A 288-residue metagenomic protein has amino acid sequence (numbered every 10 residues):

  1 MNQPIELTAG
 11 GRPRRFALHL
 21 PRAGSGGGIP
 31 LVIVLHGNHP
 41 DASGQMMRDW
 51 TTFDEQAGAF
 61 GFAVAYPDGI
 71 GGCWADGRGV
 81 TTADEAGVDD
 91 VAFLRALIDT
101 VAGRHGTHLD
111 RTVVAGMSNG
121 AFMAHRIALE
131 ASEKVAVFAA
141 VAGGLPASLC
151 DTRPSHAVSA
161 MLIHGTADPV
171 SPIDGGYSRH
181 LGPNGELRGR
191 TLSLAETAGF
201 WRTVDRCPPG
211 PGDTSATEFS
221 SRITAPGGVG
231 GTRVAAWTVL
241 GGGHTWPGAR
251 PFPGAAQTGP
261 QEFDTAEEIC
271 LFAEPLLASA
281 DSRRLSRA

Functional and structural regions predicted by a protein language model:
M1-L31, E55-Q56, L109-L149, A195-G199 (+3 more regions): A domain-start/cap signature at the N-terminus of enzymes
Q3-V113, M117, F122-E130, W246-T258: Serine-hydrolase catalytic machinery in alpha/beta-hydrolase-like enzymes
M47, I173-G182, E186-T203, G212-A225 (+1 more regions): Short alpha-helix in the alpha/beta-hydrolase fold that links the catalytic acid
G144-A160, G175-S178: Flexible "cap/lid" loop of the alpha/beta hydrolase fold
L162-H164, D168: Short beta-strand/loop motif that positions the catalytic acidic residue of the alpha/beta-hydrolase fold
D168-S171, H244-W246: Acidic catalytic loop of the alpha/beta-hydrolase fold
G230-A256, P260-F263: Mobile gating loops/cap/lid regions near enzyme active sites that modulate substrate access
